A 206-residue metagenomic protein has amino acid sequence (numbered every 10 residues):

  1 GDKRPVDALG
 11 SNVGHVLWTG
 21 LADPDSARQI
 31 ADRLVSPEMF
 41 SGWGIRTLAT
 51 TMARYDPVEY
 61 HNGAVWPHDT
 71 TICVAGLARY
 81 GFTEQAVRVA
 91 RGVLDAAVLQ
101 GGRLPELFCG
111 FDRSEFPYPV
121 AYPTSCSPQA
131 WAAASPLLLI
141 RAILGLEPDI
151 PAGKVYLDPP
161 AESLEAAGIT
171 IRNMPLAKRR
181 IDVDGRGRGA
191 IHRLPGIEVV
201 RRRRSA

Functional and structural regions predicted by a protein language model:
G1-V65, V98-A121, L137-L144, T170-D182 (+2 more regions): Extended glycan-interaction surfaces of carbohydrate-active proteins
N12-V13, D69-I72, A132-S135: Catalytic-loop motifs flanking and including active-site residues across diverse enzymes
G20-V35, A78-A90, E147-P151: Structural helix-adjacent loops and short alpha-helical linkers that scaffold large soluble proteins
Q29, S125-E165: Catalytic cores of secreted or luminal carbohydrate-active enzymes
V35, R91-D95, Y156: Short amphipathic alpha-helical surface patches that mediate protein-protein
A64-G101: Extended amphipathic alpha-helical segments enriched in small hydrophobics
